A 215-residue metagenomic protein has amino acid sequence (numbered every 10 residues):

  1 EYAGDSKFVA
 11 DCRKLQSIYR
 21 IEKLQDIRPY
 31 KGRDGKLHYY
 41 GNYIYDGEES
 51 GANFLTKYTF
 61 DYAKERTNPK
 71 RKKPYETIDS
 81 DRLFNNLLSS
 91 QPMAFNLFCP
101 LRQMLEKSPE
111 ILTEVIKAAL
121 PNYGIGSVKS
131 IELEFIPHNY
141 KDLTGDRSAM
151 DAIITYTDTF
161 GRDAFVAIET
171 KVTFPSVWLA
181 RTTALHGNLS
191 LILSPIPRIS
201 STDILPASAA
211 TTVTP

Functional and structural regions predicted by a protein language model:
E1-D142: Nuclease-adjacent, charged terminal/linker segments that flank catalytic cores
R102, Y156-T159: Short, flexible beta-strand-to-coil junctions
K107, R162-D163, W178: Short acidic, gly/pro-rich beta-turn/loop elements at beta-sheet edges and active-site/ligand-binding grooves
L112-V115, E169-K171, A180-H186: "Short basic amphipathic alpha-helical interaction patches in structured regions
L143-T155, A210-P215: A Trp-anchored, charged/polar loop motif used as the substrate-binding/catalytic surface of acyl/ester-handling
G145-R147, F160-D163: Coil-to-beta-strand transition motifs
A152-Y156, A164-S176: Conserved catalytic cores of phosphodiester-cleaving nucleases, focusing on short active-site segments
S176-P215: Acidic, metal/cofactor-coordinating or nucleic-acid-engaging core segments within structured domains
